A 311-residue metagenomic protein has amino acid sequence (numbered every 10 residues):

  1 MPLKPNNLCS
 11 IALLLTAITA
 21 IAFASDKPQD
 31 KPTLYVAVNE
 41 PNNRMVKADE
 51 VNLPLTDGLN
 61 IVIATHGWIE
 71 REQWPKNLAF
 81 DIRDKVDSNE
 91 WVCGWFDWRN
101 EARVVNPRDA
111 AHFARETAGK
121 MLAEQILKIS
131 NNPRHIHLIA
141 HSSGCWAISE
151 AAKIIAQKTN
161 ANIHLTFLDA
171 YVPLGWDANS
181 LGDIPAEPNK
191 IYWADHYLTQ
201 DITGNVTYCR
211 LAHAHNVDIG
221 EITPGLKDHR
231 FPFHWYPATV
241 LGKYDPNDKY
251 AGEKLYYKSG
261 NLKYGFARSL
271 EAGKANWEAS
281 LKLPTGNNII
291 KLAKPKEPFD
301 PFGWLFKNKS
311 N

Functional and structural regions predicted by a protein language model:
P2-I11: Bacterial N-terminal signal peptides that target proteins for export
L3, P301-K309: Short, aromatic- and cysteine-enriched interfacial helices/patches that mediate contacts at lipid membranes
I11-A20: Bacterial N-terminal signal peptides
S25-N52: A domain-start/cap signature at the N-terminus of enzymes
P54-N60: Proline/glycine-enriched tight loop/beta-turn segments at coil->beta junctions that connect or precede beta-strands
N60-W68, E72-D81, N89-W98, R103-P224 (+3 more regions): Serine-dependent carboxylesterase/thioesterase catalytic core of lipase-like alpha/beta-hydrolase/SGNH enzymes
T223-L241, D245: A conserved mid-domain beta-alpha-beta active-site/ligand-binding segment of alpha/beta enzyme cores
Y244-S259: Active-site and glycan-interaction determinants of carbohydrate-active enzymes
